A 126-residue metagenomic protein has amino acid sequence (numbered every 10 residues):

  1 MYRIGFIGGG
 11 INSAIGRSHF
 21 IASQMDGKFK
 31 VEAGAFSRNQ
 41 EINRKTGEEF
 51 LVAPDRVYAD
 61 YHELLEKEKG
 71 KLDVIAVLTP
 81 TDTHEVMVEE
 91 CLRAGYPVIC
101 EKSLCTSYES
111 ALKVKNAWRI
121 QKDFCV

Functional and structural regions predicted by a protein language model:
M1-V52: N-terminal Rossmann-like dinucleotide-binding module
D26, K67-E68, Q121: Acidic-histidine catalytic/liganding microenvironments
A33, R56, V74, F124-V126: Short, Asp-centered acidic motifs that coordinate Mg2+ and/or phosphate in catalytic or ligand-binding sites
R38-Q40, E85, F124: Catalytic cores of eukaryotic secretory-pathway lumenal/extracellular enzymes that build and remodel glycoconjugates
K45-A53, K113-I120: Short, conserved SAM-binding/catalytic segment of Class I S-adenosyl-L-methionine-dependent methyltransferases
V52, Y96, D123-F124: Short glycine/serine/threonine/alanine-rich loop segments
D55-A117: Beta-loop-alpha module in the N-terminal Rossmann-like domain of NAD(P)-dependent dehydrogenases, especially those
